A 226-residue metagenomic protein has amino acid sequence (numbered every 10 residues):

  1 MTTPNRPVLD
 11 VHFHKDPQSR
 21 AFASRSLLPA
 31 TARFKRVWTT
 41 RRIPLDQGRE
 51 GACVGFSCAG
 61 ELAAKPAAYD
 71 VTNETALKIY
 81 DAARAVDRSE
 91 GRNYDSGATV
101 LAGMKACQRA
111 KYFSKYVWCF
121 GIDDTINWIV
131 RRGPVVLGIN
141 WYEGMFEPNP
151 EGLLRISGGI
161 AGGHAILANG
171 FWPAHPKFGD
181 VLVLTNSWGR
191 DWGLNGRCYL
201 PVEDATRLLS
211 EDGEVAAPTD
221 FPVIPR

Functional and structural regions predicted by a protein language model:
M1-R226: Catalytic-core signature of thiol
